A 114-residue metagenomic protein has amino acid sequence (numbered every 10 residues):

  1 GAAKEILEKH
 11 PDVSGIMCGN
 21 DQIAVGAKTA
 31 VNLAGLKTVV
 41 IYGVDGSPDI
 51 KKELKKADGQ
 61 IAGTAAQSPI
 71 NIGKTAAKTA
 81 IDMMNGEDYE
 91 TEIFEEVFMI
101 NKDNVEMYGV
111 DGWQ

Functional and structural regions predicted by a protein language model:
G1-Q114: A residue-level marker of the well-folded mature domains of exported/periplasmic proteins
